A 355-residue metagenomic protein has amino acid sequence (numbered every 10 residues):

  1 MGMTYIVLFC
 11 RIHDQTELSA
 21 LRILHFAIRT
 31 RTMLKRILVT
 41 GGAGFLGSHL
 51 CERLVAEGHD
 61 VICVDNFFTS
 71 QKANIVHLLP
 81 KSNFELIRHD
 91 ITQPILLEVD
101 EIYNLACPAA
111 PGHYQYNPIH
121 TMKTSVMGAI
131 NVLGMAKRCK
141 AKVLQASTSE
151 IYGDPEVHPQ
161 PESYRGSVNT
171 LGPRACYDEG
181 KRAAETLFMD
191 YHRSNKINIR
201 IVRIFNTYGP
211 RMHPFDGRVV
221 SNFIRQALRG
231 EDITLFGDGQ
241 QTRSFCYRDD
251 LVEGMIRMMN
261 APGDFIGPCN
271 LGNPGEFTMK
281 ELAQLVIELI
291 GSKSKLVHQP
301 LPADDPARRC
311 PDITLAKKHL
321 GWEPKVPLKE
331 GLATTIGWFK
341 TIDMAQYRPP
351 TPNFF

Functional and structural regions predicted by a protein language model:
M1-M3: Methionine residue identity
Y5-L8, S19: Short, often N-terminal, low-complexity regions that either remain intrinsically disordered or form a short helix
V7-L8, L24-A27: Short polybasic linear motifs
A27-T207, W322, V326, T334-G337 (+1 more regions): N-terminal Rossmann-like NAD(P)+-binding domain of SDR-like oxidoreductases, especially those catalyzing
L50, A56, H89, N206 (+1 more regions): C-terminal substrate-binding subdomain of Rossmann-fold SDR/epimerase-dehydratase oxidoreductases
A129-I130, R182-M189, S221-I224, V252-E253 (+1 more regions): Conserved active-site helix of classical SDR/Rossmann-fold NAD(P)-dependent CH-OH oxidoreductases
N169-G180, I204, M212-V220, S244-R248: The catalytic Tyr-centered alpha-helix of NAD(P)H-dependent dehydrogenases
